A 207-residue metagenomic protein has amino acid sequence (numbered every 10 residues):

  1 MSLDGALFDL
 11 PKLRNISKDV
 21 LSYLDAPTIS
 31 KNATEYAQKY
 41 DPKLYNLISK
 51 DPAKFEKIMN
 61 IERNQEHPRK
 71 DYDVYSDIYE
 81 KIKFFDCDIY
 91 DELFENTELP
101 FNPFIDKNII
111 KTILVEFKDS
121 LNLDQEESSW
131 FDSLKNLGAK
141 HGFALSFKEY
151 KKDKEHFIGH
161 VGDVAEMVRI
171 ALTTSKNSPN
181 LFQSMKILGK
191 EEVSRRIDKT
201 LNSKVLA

Functional and structural regions predicted by a protein language model:
M1-P103, T173-A207: Catalytic adenosine-cofactor/nucleotide-binding cores of aminoacyl-tRNA synthetases and other
L44-E56, E66-K70, L123-E127, K140-H160: Intrinsically disordered, low-complexity coil segments
F101-F143: Long, amphipathic alpha-helical coiled-coil segments characteristic of histidine-phosphotransfer scaffolds
F131-L188, E192: Helix-rich, typically C-terminal accessory recognition domains appended to large enzymatic cores
